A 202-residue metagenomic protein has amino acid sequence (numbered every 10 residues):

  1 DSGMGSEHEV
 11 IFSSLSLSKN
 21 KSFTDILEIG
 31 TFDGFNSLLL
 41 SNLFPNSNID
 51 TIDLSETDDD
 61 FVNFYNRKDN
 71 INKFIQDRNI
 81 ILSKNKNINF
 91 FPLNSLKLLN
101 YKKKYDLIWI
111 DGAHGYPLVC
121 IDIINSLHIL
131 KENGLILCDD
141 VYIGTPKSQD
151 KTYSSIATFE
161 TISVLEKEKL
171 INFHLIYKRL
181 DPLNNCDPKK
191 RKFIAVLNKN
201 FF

Functional and structural regions predicted by a protein language model:
D1-W109, A113-F202: A short alpha-helical cap/connector motif
